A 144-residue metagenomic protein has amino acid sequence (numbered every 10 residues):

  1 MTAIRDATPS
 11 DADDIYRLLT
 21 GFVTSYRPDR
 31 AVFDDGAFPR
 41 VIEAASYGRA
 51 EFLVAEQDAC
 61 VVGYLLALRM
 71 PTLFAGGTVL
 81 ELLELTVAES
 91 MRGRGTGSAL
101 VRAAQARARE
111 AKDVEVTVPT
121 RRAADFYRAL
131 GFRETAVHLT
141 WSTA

Functional and structural regions predicted by a protein language model:
A3-R17: A short beta-loop-alpha structural element at the N-terminal edge of CoA-dependent acyl/N-acetyltransferase catalytic
R17-V32: Helix-loop element at the rim of GNAT/NAT acetyltransferase active sites that forms part of the acceptor-substrate
R30-E51: Active-site rim helix/loop that mediates acceptor-substrate recognition in acyltransferases
V54, C60-R69, T86: Conserved beta-strand in the GNAT
G76-E89: Conserved acetyl-CoA binding element of GNAT-fold acetyltransferases
M91, G95-A103: Conserved acetyl-CoA pyrophosphate-binding loop and the N-cap/start of the following alpha-helix in GNAT-like
S98, E110, V114-V116, T120-W141: Conserved active-site alpha-helix within GNAT-family acetyltransferase domains
